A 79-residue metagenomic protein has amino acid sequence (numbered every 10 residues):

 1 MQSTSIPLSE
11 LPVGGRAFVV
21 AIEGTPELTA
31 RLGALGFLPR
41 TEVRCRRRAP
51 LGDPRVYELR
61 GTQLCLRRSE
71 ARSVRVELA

Functional and structural regions predicted by a protein language model:
M1-A79: Compact, glycine-rich, soluble single-domain proteins
